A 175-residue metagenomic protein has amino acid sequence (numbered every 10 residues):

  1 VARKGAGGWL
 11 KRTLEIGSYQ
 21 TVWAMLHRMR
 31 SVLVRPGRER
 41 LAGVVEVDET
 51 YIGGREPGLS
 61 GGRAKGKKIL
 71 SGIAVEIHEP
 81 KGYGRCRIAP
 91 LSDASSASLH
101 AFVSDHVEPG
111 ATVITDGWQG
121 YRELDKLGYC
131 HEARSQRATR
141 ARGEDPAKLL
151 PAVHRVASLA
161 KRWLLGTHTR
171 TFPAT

Functional and structural regions predicted by a protein language model:
V1-T175: Residue-level recognition of single "structural anchor" positions that define or cap local secondary structure
